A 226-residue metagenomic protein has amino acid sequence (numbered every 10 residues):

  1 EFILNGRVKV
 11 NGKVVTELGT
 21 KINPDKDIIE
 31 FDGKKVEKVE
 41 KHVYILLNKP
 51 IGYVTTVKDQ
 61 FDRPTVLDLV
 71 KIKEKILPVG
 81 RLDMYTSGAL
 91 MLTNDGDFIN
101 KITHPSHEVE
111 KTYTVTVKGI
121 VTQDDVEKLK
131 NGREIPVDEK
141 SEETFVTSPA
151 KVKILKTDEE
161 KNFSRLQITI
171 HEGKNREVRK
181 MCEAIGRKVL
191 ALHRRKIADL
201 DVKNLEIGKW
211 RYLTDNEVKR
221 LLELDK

Functional and structural regions predicted by a protein language model:
E1-K226: Basic, flexible Lys/Arg- and Gly-enriched helix-loop patches that mediate nucleic-acid binding at interfaces with rRNA
